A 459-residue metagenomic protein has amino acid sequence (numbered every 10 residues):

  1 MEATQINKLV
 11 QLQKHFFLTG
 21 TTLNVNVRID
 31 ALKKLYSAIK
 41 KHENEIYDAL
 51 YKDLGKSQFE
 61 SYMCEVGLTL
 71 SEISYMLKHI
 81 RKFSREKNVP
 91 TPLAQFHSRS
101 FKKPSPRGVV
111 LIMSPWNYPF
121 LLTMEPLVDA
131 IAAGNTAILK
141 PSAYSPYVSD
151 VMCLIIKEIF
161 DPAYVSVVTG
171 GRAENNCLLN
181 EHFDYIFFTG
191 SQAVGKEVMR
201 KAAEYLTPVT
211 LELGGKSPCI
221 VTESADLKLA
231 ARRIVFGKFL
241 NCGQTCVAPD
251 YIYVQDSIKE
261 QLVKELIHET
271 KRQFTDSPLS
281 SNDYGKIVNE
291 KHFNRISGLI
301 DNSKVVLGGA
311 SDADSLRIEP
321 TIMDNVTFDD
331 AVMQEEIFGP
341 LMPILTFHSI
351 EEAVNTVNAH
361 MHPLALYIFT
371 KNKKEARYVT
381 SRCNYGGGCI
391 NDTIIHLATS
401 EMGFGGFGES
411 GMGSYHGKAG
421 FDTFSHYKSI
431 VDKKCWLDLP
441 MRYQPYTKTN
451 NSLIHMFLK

Functional and structural regions predicted by a protein language model:
M1-F101: N-terminal Rossmann-like NAD(P)+-binding subdomain of aldehyde/semialdehyde dehydrogenases
I6, V25, E43, L227 (+3 more regions): Residues at or immediately preceding the N-termini of alpha-helices
F17, T21, Y36-I39, E43 (+14 more regions): Structural signal for hydrophobic packing residues in well-ordered secondary-structure cores of soluble enzyme domains
L23-N24, I220, K271, R317-K459: Conserved C-terminal structural/oligomerization subdomain of aldehyde/semialdehyde dehydrogenase
R28, I73, G134, V165 (+7 more regions): Residue-level signal for inorganic ion chemistry
L93-L229: Rossmann-like NAD(P) dinucleotide-binding subdomain of oxidoreductase/dehydrogenase enzymes
P126, M152, V198, L266 (+2 more regions): Aromatic/hydrophobic pocket-lining residues that form π-stacking "cages" and hydrophobic walls in ligand
A193-F328, I390, S452, L458: ALDH superfamily catalytic-core signature
